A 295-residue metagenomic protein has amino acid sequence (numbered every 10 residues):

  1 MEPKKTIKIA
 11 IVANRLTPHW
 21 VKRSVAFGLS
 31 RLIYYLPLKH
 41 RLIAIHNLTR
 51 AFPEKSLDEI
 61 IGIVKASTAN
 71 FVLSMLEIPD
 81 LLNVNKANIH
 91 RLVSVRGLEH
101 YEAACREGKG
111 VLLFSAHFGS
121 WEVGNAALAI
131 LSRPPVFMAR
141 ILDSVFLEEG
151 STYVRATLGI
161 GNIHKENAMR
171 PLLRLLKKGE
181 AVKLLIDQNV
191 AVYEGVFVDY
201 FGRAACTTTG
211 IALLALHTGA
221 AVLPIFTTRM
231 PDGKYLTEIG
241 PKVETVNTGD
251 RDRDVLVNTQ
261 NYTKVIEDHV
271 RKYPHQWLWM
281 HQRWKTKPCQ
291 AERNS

Functional and structural regions predicted by a protein language model:
M1-S115, E148: Membrane-anchoring hydrophobic helices of lipid-metabolizing enzymes
I9, I43, E99, V123 (+4 more regions): Short Gly/charged-rich anion-binding patches and loops
N14-P18, G119-N125, R174-D187: Short, composition-biased local secondary-structure segments
L36, L92-V93, A116, L142-D143 (+3 more regions): Residues that cap or flank secondary-structure elements
K39, V95, G119, V145-F146 (+3 more regions): Residue-level recognition of alpha-helix initiation/capping sites
I43-N47, E59-A66, N70, Y153-T157 (+3 more regions): A non-catalytic, amphipathic alpha-helix used as a structural packing/dimerization or gating element in enzyme scaffolds
K65, A103, I130, E166-S295: Non-catalytic C-terminal accessory region of glycerolipid acyltransferases and related lyso-lipid remodeling enzymes
L73, E107-E166, N189, Y193-D199: Catalytic core of membrane glycerolipid acyltransferases/transacylases, capturing the structured, soluble-facing
